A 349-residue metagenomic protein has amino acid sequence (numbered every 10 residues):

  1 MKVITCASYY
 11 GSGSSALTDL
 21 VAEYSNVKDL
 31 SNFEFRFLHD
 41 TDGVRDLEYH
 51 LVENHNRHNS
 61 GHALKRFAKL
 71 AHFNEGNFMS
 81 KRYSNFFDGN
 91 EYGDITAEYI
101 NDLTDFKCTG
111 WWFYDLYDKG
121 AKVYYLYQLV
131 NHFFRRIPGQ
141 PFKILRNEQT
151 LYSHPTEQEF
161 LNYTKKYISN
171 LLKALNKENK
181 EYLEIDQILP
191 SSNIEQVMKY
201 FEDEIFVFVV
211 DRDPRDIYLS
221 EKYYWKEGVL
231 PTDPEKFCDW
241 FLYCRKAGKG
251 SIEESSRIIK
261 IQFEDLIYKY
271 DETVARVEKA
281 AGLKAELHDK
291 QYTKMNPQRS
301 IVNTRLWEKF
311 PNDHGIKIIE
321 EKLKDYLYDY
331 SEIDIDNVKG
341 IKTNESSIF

Functional and structural regions predicted by a protein language model:
K2-A7, S12, Q158-E178, I188-K290: PAPS-dependent sulfotransferase catalytic domain
K2-I4, Y114-K119, Y124-Q128, L145 (+4 more regions): PAPS-dependent sulfotransferases, especially Golgi type II membrane carbohydrate sulfotransferases
S14-K28: A conserved segment at the C-terminal end of the G1
Y24-S31, A281-A285: A generic secondary-structure signal for well-formed alpha-helical elements
D29-R45: Flexible phosphate/Mg2+-sensing switch loops adjacent to catalytic phosphate-binding sites
D40-L183: PAPS-dependent sulfation machinery
D40-L47, S220-Y223, E272-V274, V302-N303: Short aromatic-enriched loop/helix-cap "lid" or pocket-rim segments at secondary-structure transitions that line
Y49-S60, V229-F237, L306-I316: A polyampholytic, Gly/Pro-enriched intrinsically disordered region
